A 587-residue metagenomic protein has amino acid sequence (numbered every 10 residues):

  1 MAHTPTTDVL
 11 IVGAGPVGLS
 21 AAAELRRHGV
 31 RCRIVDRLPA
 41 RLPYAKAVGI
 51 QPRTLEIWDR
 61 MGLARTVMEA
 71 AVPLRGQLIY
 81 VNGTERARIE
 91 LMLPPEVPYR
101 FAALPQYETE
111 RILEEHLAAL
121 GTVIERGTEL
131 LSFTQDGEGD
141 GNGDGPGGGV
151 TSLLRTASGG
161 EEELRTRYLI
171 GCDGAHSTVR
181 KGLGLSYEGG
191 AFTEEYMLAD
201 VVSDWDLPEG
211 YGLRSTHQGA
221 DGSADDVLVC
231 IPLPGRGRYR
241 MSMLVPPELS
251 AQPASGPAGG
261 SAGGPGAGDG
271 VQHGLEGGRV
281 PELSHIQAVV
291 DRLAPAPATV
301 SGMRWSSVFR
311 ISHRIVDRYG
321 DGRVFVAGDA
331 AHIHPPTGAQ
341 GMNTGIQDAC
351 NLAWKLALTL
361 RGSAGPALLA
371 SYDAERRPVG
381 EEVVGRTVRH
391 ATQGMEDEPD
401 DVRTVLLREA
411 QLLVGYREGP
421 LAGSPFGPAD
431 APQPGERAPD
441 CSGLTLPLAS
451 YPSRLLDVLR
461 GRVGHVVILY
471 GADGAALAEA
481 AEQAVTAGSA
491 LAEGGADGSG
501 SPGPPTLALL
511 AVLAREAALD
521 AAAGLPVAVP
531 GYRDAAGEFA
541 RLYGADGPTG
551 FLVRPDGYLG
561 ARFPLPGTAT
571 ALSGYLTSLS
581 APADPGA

Functional and structural regions predicted by a protein language model:
A2-D8, V12, A23, R27-H28 (+8 more regions): Helical substrate-recognition/capping region of FAD-dependent monooxygenase/halogenase enzymes
A2-T404, R408, E493: Core Rossmann-like FAD-binding/catalytic domain of the broad FAD-dependent monooxygenase superfamily
